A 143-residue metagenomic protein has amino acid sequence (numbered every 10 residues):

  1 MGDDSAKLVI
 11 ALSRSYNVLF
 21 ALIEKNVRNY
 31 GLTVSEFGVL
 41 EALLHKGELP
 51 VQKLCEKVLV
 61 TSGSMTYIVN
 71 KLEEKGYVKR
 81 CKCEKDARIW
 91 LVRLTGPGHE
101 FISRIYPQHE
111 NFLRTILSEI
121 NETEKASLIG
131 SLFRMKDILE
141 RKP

Functional and structural regions predicted by a protein language model:
M1, E122-P143: C-terminal regulatory/oligomerization modules of transcriptional regulators
M1-Y30: N-terminal leader segment of winged-helix/HTH proteins
I10, G38-A42, T66-I68: Base-recognition residues in the alpha-helical recognition helix of bacterial helix-turn-helix
S13, E41-H45, Y106: Short, locally clustered residues in the helix-turn-helix/winged-helix DNA-binding domain
F20, N70-I129: Charged, amphipathic alpha-helical coiled-coil/dimerization segments
A21-T61: N-terminal helix-turn-helix DNA-binding core of bacterial DNA-binding proteins
Y30-S35, S64, T95, N121: Short helix-coil-helix linker/hinge
V51-Q52, G63, N70, W90: Residues within helix-turn-helix
